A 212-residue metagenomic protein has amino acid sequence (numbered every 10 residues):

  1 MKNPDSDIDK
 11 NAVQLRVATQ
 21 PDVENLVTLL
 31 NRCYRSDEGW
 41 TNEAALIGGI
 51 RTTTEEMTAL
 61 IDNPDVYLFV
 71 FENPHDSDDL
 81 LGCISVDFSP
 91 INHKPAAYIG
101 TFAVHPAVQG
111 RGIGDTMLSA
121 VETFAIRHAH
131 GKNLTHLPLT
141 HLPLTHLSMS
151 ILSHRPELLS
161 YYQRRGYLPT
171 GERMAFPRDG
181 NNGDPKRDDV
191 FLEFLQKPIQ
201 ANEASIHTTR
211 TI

Functional and structural regions predicted by a protein language model:
M1-D9, Q196-E203: Acyl-donor-binding surface of acyltransferase catalytic domains
D5, H105, G110, K132 (+3 more regions): Low-complexity intrinsically disordered segments
D5, T58-I61, D184-K186: Short secondary-structure boundary/capping segments
A12-Q14: Extreme N-terminal starter segment of soluble prokaryotic enzymes
V17-Q109, D115-F124, H128, P169-A175 (+2 more regions): Acetyl-CoA-dependent GNAT
H93-P95, P143, P156: Short loop/turn segments at connectors of secondary-structure elements within structured domains
A125-H136, H141-S153: Conserved GNAT acetyl-CoA-binding A-motif
T145, M149-I212: C-terminal "cap" of GNAT-fold acetyltransferases
